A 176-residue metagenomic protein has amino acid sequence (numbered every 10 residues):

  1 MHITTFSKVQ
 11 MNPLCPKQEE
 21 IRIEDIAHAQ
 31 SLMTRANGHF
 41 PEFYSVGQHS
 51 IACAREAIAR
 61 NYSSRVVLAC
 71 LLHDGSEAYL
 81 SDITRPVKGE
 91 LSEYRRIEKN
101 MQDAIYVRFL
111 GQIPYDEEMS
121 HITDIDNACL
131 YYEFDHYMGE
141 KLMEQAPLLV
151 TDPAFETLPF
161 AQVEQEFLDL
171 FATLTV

Functional and structural regions predicted by a protein language model:
M1-V176: Metal-dependent phosphohydrolase cores
